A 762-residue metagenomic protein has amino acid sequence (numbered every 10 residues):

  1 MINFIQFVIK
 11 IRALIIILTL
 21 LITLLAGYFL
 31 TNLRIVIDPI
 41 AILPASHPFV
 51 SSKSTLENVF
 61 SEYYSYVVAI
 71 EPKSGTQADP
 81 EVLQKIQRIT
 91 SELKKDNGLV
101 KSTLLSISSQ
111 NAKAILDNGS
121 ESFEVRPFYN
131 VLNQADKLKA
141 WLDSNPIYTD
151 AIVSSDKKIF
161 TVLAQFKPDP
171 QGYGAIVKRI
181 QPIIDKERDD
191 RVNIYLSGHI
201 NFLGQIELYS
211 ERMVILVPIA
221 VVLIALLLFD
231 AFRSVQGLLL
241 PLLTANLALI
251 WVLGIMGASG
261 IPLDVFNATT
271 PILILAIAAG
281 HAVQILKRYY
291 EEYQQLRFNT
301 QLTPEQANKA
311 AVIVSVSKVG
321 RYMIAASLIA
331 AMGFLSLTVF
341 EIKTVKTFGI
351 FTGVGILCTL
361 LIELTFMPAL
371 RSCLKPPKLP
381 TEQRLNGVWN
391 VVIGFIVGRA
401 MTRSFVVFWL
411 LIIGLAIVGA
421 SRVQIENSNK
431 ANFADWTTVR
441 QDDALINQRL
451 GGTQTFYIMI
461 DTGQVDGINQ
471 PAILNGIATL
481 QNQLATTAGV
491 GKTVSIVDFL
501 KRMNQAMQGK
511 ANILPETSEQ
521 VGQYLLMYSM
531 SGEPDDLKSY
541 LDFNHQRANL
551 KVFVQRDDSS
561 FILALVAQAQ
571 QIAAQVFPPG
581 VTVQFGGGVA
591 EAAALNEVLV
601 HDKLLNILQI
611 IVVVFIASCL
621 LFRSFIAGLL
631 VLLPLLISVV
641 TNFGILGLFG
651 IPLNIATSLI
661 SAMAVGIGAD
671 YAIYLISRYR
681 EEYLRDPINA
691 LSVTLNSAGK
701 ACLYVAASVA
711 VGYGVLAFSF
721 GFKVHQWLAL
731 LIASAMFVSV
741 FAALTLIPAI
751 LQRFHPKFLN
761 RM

Functional and structural regions predicted by a protein language model:
M1-I37, V319, P368-A369, C373 (+4 more regions): Signature of alpha-helical transmembrane segments and their immediate interfacial
Q84, Y129-V235, N246, N475-A478 (+1 more regions): Extracytoplasmic
E207-L263, V339-K343, L605-G650, F720: Interfacial segments of transmembrane alpha-helices in multi-pass membrane proteins
L227, I324-F366, R371, F615-S618 (+3 more regions): Hydrophobic, glycine/alanine-rich multi-pass transmembrane helices and their short helix-loop junctions in large
G237-I285, F625-L675, G714, A742 (+1 more regions): Hydrophobic transmembrane alpha-helices and their membrane-interface caps in long multi-pass transport proteins
L242, H281, Q294-F340, L632 (+3 more regions): Pore- and gate-forming transmembrane helices of large, multi-pass membrane proteins
L273-Q295, M323, A330, T365-F366 (+3 more regions): Short helical (or helix-break) motifs at transmembrane helix termini and adjacent helical loops in multi-pass membrane
I396, A400-Q520: Juxtamembrane segments of multi-pass membrane proteins
